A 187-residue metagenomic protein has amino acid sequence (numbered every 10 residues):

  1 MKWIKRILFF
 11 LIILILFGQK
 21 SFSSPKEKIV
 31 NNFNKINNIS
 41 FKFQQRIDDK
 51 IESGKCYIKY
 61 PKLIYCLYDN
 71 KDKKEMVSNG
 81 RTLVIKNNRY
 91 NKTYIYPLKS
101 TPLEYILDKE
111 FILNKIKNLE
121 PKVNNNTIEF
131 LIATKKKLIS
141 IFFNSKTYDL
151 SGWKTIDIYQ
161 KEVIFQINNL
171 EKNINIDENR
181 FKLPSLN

Functional and structural regions predicted by a protein language model:
M1-L8: Bacterial N-terminal signal peptides that target proteins for export
F9-F17: Bacterial N-terminal signal peptides
G18-S23: Boundary at the C-terminal end of the N-terminal hydrophobic targeting segment
N31-I51: A short, Trp-centered hydrophobic/proline-enriched beta-strand micro-motif
F43, I64-Y68, L83-K86, F130-I132 (+1 more regions): Short hydrophobic/aromatic-rich beta-strand segments that constitute the beta-sheet cores of beta-sandwich/beta-barrel
C56-Y105, V163: An acidic-aromatic
R89-T127: Flexible, surface-exposed loop/linker segments and immediately adjacent secondary-structure boundaries
N114-N187: Gly/Pro-enriched, hydrophobic low-complexity segments that function as extracytoplasmic propeptides/linkers
